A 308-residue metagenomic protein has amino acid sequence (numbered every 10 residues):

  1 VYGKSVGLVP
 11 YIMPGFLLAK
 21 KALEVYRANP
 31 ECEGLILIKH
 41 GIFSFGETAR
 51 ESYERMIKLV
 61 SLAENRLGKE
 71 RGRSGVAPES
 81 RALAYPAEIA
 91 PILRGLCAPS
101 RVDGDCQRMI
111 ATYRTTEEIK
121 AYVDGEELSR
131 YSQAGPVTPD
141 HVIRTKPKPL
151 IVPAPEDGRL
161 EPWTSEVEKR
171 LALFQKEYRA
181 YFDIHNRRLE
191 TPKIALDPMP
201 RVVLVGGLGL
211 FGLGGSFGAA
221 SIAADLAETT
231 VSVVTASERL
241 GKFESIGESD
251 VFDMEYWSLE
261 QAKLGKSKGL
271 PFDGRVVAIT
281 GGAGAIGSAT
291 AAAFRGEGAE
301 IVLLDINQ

Functional and structural regions predicted by a protein language model:
V1-V277, A289: Glycine-rich flexible loops
L270-I301: Canonical Rossmann dinucleotide-binding motif of NAD(H)/NADP(H)-dependent dehydrogenases/reductases, specifically
D305-I306: Conserved acidic E/D residue at the C-terminus of a beta-strand in Rossmann-like folds
